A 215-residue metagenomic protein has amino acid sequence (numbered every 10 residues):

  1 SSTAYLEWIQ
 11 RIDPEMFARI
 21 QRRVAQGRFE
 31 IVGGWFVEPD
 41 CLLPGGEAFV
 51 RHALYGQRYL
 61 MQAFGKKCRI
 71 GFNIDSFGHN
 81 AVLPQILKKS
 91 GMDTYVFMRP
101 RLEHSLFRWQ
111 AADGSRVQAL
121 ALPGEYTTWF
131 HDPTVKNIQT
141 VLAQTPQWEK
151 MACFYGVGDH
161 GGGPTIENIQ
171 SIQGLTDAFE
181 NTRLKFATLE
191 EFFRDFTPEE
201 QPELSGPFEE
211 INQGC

Functional and structural regions predicted by a protein language model:
S1-C215: Catalytic-domain carbohydrate-binding cleft regions of carbohydrate-active enzymes
